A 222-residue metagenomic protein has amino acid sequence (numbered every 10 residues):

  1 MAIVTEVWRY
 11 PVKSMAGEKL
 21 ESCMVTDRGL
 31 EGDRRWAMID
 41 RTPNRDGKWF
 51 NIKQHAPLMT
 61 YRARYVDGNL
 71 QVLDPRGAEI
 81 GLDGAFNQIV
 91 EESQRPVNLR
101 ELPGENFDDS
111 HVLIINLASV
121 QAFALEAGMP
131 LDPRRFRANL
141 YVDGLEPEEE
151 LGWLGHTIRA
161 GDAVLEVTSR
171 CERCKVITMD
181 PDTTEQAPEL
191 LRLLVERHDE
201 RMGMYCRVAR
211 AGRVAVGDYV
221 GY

Functional and structural regions predicted by a protein language model:
M1-Y222: Metal-cofactor-dependent catalytic cores
